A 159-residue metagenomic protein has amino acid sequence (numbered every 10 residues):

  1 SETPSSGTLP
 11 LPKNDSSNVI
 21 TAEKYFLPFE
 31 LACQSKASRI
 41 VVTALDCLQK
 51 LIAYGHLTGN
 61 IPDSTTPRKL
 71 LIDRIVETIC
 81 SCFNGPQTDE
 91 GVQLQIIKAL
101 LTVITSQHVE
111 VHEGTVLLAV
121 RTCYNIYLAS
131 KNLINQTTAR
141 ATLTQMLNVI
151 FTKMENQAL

Functional and structural regions predicted by a protein language model:
S1, L117-L159: Alpha-helical repeat/alpha-solenoid scaffolds of the HEAT/ARM/MIF4G superfamily and closely related elongated all-alpha
S1-V92, V103, Q107-H112, L159: Alpha-helical solenoid scaffolds in large eukaryotic transport, assembly, and signaling factors
A44-L48, L94-L100, T138-L143: Amphipathic alpha-helical elements of HEAT/ARM-like alpha-solenoid repeat scaffolds that form extended
Q93, V116-L117: Eukaryote-biased detector of low-complexity, proline/serine/threonine-rich segments and adjacent exposed loops
Q95-V109, C123-L128: Hydrophobic/aromatic-rich effector regions of fungal transcription factors
